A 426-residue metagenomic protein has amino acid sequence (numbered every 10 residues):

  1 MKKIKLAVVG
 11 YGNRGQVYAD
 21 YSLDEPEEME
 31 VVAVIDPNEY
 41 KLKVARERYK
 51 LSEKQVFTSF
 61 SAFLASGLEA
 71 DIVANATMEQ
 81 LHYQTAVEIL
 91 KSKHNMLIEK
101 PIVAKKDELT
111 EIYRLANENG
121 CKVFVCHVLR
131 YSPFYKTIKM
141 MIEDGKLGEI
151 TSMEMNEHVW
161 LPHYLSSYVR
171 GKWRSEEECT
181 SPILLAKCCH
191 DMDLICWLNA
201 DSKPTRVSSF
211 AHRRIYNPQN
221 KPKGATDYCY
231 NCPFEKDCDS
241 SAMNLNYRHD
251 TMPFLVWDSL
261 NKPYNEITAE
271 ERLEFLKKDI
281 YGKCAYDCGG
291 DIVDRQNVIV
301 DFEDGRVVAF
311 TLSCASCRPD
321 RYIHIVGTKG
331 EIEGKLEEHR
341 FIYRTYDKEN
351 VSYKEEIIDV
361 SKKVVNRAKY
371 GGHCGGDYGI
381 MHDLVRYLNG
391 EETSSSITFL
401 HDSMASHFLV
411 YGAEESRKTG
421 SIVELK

Functional and structural regions predicted by a protein language model:
M1-L51: N-terminal Rossmann-like dinucleotide-binding module
G10, L129-K283, G420: Predominantly a Rossmann-like dinucleotide-binding segment in NAD(P)-dependent oxidoreductases
G12, Q55-L115: Beta-loop-alpha module in the N-terminal Rossmann-like domain of NAD(P)-dependent dehydrogenases, especially those
N13, E111, R130-S132, T137 (+4 more regions): Catalytic cores of eukaryotic secretory-pathway lumenal/extracellular enzymes that build and remodel glycoconjugates
Y49, I292-K426: C-terminal helical cap and adjacent loop that interface with cofactors, partners, or active-site loops
N75, I98, A104, V123-V125 (+2 more regions): Hydrophobic residues in well-ordered beta-strands that form the structural core
E111-V128, G148-M153: Rossmann-fold dehydrogenase core element
